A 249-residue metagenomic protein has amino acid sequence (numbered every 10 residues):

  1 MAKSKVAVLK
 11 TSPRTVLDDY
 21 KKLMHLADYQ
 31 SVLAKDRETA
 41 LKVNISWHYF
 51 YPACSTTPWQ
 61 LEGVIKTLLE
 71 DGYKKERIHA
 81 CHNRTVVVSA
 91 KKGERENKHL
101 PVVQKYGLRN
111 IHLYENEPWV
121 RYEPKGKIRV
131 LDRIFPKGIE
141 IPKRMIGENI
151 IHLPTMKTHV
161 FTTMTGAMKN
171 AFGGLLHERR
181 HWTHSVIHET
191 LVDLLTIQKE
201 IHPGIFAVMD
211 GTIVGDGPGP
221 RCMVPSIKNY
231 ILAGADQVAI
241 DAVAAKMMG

Functional and structural regions predicted by a protein language model:
M1-G249: N-terminal and secondary-structure boundary signal
